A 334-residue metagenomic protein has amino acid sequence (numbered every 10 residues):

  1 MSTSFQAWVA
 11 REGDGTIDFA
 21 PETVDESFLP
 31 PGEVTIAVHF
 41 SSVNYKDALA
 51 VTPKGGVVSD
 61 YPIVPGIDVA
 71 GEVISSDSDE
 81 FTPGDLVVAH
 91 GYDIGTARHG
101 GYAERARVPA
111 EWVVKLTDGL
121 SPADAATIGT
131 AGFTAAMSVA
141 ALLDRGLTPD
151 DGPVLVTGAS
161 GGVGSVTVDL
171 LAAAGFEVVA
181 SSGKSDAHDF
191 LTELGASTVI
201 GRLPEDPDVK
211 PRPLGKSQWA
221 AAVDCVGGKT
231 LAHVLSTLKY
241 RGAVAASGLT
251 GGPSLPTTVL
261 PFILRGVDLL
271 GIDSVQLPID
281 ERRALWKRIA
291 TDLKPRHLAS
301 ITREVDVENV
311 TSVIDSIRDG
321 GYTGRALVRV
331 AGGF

Functional and structural regions predicted by a protein language model:
S2-T3, R283-F334: C-terminal hydrophobic helical "lid"/dimerization subdomain of Rossmann-like NAD(P)H-dependent oxidoreductases
S27-V43, K54-D93: Glycine-rich beta-strand-centered segment in the early N-terminal region that forms part of a ligand/cofactor-binding
D68, D85-L86, R105, P153 (+2 more regions): Residue-level marker of beta-strand positions
V88, A220-V223, A245: N-terminal Rossmann-like NAD(P) cofactor-binding module of classical short-chain dehydrogenase/reductase
H90-V154: NAD(P)H dinucleotide-binding glycine-rich loop of Rossmann-like/cofactor-binding domains, especially the beta1-alpha1
G132-F133, G158-S165, G227: Glycine-rich NAD(P) Rossmann-fold beta1-alpha1 loop
A172-K229, K287: Adenosine-nucleotide cofactor-binding segment
K229-P295, V330-F334: Glycine-rich phosphate-binding loop and adjacent beta-alpha segment of Rossmann(oid) nucleotide-cofactor-binding
